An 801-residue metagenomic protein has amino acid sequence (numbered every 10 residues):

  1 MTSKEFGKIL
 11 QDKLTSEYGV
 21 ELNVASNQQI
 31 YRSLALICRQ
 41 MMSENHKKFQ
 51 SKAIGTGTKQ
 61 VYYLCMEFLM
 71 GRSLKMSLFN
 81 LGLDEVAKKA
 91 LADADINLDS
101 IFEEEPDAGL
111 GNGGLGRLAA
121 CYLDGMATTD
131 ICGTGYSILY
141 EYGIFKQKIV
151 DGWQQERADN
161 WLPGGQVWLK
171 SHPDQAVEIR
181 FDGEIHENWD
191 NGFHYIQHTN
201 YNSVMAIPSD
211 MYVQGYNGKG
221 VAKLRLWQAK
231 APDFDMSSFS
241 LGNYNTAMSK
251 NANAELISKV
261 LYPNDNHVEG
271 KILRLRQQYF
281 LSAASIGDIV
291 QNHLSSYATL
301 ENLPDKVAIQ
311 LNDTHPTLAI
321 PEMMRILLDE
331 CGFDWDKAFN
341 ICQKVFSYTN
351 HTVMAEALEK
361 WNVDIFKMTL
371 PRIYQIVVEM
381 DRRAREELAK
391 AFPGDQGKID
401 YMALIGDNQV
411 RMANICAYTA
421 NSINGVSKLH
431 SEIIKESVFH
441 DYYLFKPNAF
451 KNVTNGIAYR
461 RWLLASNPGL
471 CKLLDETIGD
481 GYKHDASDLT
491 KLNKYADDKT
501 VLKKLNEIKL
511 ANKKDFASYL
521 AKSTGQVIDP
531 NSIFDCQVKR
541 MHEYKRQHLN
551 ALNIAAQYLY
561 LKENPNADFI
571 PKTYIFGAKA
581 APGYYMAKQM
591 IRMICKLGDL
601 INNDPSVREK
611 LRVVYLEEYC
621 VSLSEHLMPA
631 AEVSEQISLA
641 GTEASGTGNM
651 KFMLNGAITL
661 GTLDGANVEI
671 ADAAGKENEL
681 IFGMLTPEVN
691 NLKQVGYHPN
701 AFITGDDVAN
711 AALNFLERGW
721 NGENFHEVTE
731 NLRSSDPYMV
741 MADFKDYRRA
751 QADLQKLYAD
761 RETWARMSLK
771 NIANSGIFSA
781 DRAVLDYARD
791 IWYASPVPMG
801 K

Functional and structural regions predicted by a protein language model:
M1-K801: A conserved ligand/cofactor-binding region detector
